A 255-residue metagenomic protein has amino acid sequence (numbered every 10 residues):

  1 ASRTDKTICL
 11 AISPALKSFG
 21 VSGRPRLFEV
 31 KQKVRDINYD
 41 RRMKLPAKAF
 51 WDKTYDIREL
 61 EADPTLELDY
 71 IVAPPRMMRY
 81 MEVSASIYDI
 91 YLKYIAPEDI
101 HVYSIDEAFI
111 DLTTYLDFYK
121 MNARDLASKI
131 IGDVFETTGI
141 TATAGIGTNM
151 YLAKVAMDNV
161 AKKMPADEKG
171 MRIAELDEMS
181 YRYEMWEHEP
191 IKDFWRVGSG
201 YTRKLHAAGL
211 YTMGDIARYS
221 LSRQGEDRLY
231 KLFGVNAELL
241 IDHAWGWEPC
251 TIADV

Functional and structural regions predicted by a protein language model:
A1-I105, F109, D242-A244: Residues that scaffold, gate, or flank divalent-cation-dependent active/transport sites
I8-P14, T148, L152-V160, A207 (+2 more regions): Short acidic, glycine/serine/threonine-rich loops at helix termini
G20, V30, D106, A144-G145 (+2 more regions): A residue-level signal for conserved active-site and pocket-lining positions in enzyme catalytic cores
D89, K93-I95, H101, D125 (+3 more regions): Fungal eukaryote-biased detector of long internal structured cores
I105-L112, T148-M150: Short, conserved phosphate-binding/catalytic loop or strand-edge motifs used in phosphoryl-/nucleotidyl-transfer
I110-I131, G209: Catalytic palm subdomain of template-directed nucleic-acid polymerases, centered on the conserved carboxylate motif
L126, I130-K192: Long, highly charged, low-complexity intrinsically disordered interaction regions that mediate electrostatic DNA/RNA
D193, S199-V255: DNA-contacting surface of Y-family translesion DNA polymerases
